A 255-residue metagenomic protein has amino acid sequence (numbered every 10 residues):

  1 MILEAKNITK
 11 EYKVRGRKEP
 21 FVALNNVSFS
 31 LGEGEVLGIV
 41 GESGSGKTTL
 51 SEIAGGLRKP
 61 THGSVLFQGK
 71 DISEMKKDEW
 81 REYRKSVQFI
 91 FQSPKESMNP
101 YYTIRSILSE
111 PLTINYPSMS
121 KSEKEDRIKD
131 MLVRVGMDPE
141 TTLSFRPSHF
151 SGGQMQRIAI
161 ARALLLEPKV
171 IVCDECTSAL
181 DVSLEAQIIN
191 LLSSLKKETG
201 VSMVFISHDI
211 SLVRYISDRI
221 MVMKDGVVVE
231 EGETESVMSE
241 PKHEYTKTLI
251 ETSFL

Functional and structural regions predicted by a protein language model:
V40-E42: The feature captures the beta-strand-to-loop junction immediately N-terminal to the Walker
G55: Helix-to-loop junction immediately C-terminal to a conserved catalytic motif
G63-D71: Conserved ABC transporter NBD signature motif
R146-F150, Q154: Conserved ABC ATPase signature
E167: Conserved catalytic motifs of ABC-family nucleotide-binding domains
E231-G232: ABC ATPase "signature
